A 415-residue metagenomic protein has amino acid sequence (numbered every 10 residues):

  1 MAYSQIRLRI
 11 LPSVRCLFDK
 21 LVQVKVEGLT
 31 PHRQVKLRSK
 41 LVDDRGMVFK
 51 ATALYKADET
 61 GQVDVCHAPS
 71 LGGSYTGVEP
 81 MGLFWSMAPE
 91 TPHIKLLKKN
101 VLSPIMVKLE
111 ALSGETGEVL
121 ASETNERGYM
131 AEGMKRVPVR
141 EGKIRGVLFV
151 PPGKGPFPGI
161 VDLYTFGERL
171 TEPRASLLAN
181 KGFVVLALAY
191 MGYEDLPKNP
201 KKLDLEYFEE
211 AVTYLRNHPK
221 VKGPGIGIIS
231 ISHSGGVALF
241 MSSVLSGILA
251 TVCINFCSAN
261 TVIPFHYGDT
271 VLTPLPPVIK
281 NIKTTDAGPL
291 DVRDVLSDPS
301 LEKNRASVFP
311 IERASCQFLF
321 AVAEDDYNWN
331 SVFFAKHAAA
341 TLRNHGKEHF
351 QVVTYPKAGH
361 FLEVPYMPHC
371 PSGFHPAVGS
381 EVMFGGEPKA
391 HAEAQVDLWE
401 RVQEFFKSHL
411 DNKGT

Functional and structural regions predicted by a protein language model:
Y3-Q34, L41-E59, K95-G155: N-terminal cap/lid segment of alpha/beta-hydrolase-fold proteins
R38-E90: Ser/Thr-rich low-complexity repeats and stalk/linker segments
P138, R145-P158, Y164-F166, A175 (+4 more regions): Short beta-strand-to-loop junctions in surface cap/lid or active-site-entrance loops
R140, V352-A358, M383-G386: Short glycine-rich catalytic loops that host catalytic nucleophiles or stabilize transition states across multiple
K143, P152-N217, P224, I263-H266 (+1 more regions): Cap/lid segment of the alpha/beta-hydrolase catalytic domain
F166-P173, K181, E209-N281, L290-S307 (+2 more regions): Primarily recognizes the serine-hydrolase "nucleophile elbow" in alpha/beta-hydrolase and SGNH/GDSL folds
G288-F361, A394-R401, F406-G414: Serine-hydrolase catalytic core
P368-T415: Catalytic active-site module of serine/aspartate enzymes centered on a nucleophile-bearing elbow/loop
